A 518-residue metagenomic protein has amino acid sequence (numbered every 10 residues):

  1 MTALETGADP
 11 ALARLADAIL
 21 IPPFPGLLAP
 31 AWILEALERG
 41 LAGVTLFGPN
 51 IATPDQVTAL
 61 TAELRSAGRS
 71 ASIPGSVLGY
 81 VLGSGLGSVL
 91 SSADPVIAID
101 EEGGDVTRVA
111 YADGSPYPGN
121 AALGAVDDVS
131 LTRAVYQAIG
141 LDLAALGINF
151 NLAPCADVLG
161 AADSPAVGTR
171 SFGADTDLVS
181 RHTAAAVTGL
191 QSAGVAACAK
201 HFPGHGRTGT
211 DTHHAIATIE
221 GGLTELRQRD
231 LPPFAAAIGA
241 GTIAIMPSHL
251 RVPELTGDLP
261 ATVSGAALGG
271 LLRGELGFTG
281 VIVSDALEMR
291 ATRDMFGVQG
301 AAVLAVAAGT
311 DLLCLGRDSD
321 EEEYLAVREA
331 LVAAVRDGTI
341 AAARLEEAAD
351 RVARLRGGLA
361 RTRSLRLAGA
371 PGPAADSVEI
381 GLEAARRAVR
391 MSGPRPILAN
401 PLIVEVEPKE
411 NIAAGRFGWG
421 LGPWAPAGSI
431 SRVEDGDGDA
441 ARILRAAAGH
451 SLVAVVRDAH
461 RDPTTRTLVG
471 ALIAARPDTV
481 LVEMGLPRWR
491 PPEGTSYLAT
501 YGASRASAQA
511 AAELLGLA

Functional and structural regions predicted by a protein language model:
M1-I97, E101-Y111, A440, V453: N-terminal hydrophobic targeting/anchoring segments and the immediately downstream early-domain regions of hydrolases
M1-L41, G48, M295-A518: Preference for extracellular/luminal or secreted protein segments
P23, N50-I73, V77-G85, V89-S91 (+3 more regions): Second-shell residues forming the walls of enzyme active-site clefts
P25-L28, I97-T107, Y111, N149-L159 (+3 more regions): Short glycine-enriched loops at secondary-structure junctions
E35-F47, Q137-L141, A145-F150: Catalytic domains of carbohydrate-active enzymes, especially glycoside hydrolases
G114-D127, S171-G173: A charged helix-plus-loop insertion that forms the helical arch/lid used to bind and gate nucleic-acid substrates
D127-I148, D230, A301-A307: Alpha-helical scaffold segments that flank or form the walls of functional sites
